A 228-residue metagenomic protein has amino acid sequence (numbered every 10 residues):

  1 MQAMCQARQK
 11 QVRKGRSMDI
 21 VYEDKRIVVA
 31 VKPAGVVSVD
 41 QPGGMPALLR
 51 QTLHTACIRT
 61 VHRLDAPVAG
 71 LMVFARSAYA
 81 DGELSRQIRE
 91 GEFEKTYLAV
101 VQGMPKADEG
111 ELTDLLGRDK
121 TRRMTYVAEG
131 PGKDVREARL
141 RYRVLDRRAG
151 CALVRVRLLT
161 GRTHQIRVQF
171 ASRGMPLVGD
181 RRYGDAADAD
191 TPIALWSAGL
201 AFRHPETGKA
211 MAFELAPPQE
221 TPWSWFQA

Functional and structural regions predicted by a protein language model:
M1-R139, L145-A149, A194, E220-Q227: RNA pseudouridine synthases
P33, L159, P205-E206: Short, ordered coil/turn segments that flank beta-strands lining enzyme active or ligand-binding pockets
S38, M72, A186-A187, M211: Active-site-proximal flexible loops/turns
M45, R118-K120, E137-L140, A149-F202 (+1 more regions): Pseudouridine synthase
G161, G208-M211: A late-sequence structural motif
T207, P218: Short, glycine-/Ser/Thr-/acidic-enriched flexible segments
A212-P217: Short amphipathic beta-strand/extended segments with alternating polar/hydrophobic composition
